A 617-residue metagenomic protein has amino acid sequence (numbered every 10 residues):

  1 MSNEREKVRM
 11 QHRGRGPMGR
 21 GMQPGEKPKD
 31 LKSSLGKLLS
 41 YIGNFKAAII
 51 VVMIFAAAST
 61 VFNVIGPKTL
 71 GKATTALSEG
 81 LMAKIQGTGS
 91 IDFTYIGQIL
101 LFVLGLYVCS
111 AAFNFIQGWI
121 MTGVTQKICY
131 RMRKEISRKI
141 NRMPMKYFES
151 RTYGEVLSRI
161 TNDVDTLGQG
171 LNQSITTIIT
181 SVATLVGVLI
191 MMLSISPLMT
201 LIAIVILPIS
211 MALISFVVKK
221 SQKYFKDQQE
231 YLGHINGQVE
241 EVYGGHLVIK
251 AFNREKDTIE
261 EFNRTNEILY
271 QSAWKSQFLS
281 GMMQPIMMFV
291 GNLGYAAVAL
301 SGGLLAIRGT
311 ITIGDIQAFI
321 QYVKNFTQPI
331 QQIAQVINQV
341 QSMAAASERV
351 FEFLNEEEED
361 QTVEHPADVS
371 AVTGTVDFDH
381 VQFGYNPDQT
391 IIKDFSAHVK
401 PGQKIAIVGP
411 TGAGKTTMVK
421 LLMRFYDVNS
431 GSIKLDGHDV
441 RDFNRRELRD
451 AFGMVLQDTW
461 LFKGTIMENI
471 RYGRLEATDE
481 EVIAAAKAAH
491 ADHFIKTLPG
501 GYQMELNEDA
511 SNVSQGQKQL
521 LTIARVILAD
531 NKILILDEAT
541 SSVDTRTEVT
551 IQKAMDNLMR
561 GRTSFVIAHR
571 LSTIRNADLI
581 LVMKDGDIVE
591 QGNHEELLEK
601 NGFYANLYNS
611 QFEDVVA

Functional and structural regions predicted by a protein language model:
P17-G19, G36-L39, A47-K72, V103 (+5 more regions): Alpha-helical segments in transporter systems
G21-E26, Q126, K134-S158, N162-V164 (+6 more regions): Short intracellular "coupling" helices and adjacent cytoplasmic loop segments at the cytosolic face of multi-pass
S34, I42, M121, N141-L185 (+1 more regions): Juxtamembrane loop-to-helix connectors within ABC transporter transmembrane domains
N44, A48-V61, K72, Q173-D227 (+2 more regions): Transmembrane helices of ABC transporter permease
I49-F113, S194-L198, G309-I313: Transmembrane helix-loop-helix hairpins at lipid-water interfaces of multipass membrane proteins, especially the type-1
M145-K146, V164-L171, I175, A183 (+6 more regions): An intracellular "coupling" helix at the cytosolic face of ABC transporter transmembrane type-1 domains
M191-V205, K275-E348, F353-L354: Helix-loop-helix
T362-V363, V369-A617: ABC-type nucleotide-binding domain
